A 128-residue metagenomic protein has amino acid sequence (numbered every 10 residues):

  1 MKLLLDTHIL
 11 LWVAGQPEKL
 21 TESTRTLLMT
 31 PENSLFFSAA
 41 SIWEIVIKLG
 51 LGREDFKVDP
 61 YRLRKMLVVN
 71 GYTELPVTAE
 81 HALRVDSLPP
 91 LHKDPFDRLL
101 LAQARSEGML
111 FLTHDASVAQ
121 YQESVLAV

Functional and structural regions predicted by a protein language model:
M1-F37, L51-K65, E107, A116-Q120: Short, well-structured N-terminal submotif of metal-dependent ribonuclease cores
I9, S41-I42, H81, L100 (+1 more regions): Alpha-helix capping/helix-boundary segments
A14, A40, V77-E80: Generic beta-structure capping elements
I45: Phosphate/NTP-binding elements of NTP-utilizing enzymes
D55-R64, V68-H114, V128: Active-site neighborhoods of divalent-metal-dependent phosphate/nucleic-acid chemistry enzymes
Q122-V128: Active-site regions of enzymes building and remodeling cell-envelope glycoconjugates
